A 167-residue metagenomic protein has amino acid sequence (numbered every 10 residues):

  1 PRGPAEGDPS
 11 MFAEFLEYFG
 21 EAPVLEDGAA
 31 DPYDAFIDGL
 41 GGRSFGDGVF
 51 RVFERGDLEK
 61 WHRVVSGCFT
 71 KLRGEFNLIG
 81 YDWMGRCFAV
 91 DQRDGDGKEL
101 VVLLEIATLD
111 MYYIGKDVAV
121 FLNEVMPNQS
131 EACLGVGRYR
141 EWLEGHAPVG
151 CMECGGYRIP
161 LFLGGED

Functional and structural regions predicted by a protein language model:
P1-G97, G155-D167: A surface-exposed partner-binding patch
G28-P32, D117, G135: Alpha-helix capping and helix-coil boundary motifs
L58-W61, R93, L104, M126-Q129 (+1 more regions): Short alpha-helical interface elements
E99-L134: Compact, glycine/acidic-enriched structural inserts
V120-D167: An amphipathic alpha-helical core segment
